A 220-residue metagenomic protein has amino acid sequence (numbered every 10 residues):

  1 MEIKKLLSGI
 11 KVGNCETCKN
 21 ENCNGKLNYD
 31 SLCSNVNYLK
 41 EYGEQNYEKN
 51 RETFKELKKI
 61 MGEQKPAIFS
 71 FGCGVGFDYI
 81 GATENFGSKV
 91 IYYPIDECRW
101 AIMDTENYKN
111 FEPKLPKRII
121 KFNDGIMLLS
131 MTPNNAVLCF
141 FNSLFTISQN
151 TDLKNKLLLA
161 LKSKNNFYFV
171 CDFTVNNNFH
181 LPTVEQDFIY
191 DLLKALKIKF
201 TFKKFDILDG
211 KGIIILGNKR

Functional and structural regions predicted by a protein language model:
M1-N24: N-terminal auxiliary segments of SAM/dcSAM-dependent transferases
K26-I60: Class I SAM-dependent methyltransferase Rossmann-like catalytic core, especially the SAM/SAH-binding loop
V75-G87: Conserved SAM-binding loop of SAM-dependent methyltransferases across substrates and taxa, primarily the Class I
E84-P116: Class I SAM-dependent methyltransferase SAM/SAH-binding core
E106-T132: S-adenosyl-L-methionine
A136-T151: A short SAM/SAH-binding and catalytic strip from SAM-dependent methyltransferases
N165-N176: Conserved beta-strand signature within the Rossmann-like core of class I S-adenosyl-L-methionine
V184-R220: Class I S-adenosyl-L-methionine
